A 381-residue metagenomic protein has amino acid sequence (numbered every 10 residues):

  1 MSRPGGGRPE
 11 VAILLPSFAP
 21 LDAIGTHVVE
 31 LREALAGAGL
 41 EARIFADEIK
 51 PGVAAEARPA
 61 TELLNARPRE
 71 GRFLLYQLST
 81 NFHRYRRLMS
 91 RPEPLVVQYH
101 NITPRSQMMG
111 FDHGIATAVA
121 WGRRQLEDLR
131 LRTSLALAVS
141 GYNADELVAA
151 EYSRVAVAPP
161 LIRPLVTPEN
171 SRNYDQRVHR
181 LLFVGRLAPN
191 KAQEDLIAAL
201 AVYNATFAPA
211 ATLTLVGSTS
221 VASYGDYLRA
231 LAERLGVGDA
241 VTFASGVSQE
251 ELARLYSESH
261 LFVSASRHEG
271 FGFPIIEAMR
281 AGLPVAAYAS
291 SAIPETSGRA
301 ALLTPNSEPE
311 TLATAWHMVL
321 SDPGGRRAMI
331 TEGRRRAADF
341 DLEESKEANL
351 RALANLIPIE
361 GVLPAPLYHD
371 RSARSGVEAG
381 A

Functional and structural regions predicted by a protein language model:
T26, H179, A188-N204, S223-D226 (+1 more regions): A conserved mid-protein helix/loop that constitutes part of the nucleotide-sugar donor-binding site
D47-K50, T212-R229: Glycosyltransferase donor-sugar binding loop
A116-V119, L126-E169: Donor nucleotide-sugar binding/catalytic pocket of nucleotide-sugar-dependent glycosyltransferases
G225-E250: Nucleotide-activated donor-binding/catalytic signature segment of Leloir-type glycosyltransferases, i.e., the conserved
V247, R254-S259: Short alpha-helical donor nucleotide-sugar binding micro-motif in glycosyltransferases
R267: Aromatic "clamp/platform" in nucleotide-sugar-dependent glycosyltransferases that forms part of the donor/acceptor
I275, L283-A287: Short hydrophobic beta-strand element within catalytic cores of glycosyltransferases and related nucleotide-activated
A289, L302-E310, M318-P323: Conserved acidic donor-binding segment of nucleotide-sugar-dependent glycosyltransferases
